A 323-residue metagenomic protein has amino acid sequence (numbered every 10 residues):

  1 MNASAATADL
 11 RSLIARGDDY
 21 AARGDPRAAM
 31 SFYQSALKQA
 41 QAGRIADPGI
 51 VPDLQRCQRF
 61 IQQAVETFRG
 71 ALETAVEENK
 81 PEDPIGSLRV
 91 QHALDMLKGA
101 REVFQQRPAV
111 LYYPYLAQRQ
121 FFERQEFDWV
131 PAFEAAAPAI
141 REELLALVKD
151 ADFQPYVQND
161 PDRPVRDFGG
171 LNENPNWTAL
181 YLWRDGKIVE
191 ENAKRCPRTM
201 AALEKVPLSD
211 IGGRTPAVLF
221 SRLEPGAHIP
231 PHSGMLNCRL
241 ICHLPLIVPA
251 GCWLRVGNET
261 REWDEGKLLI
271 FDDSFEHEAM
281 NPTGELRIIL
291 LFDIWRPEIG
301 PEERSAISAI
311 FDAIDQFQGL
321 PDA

Functional and structural regions predicted by a protein language model:
N2, A15-L219, L223-S233, P249-C252 (+1 more regions): Fe(II)/2-oxoglutarate oxygenase catalytic core
T7, R11-A15: TPR/TPR-like alpha-solenoid signature
P216, A227, C238-L240, F275: Short beta-strand or tight-loop elements that sit immediately N-terminal to catalytic metal-binding acidic residues
L219, H243, E278: Short, surface-exposed charged micro-motifs
I229-H232, W253-L254, F271, H277-T283: Short beta-strand His + acidic residue motifs that chelate non-heme Fe in jelly-roll/DSBH and cupin folds
L240-P245, I270, E285-G300: A short hydrophobic beta-strand segment most commonly corresponding to one strand of the jelly-roll/cupin
L246-E265: A short beta-strand-loop-beta hairpin characteristic of the jelly-roll/cupin
E262-E276: Conserved metal-binding segment of the jelly-roll/cupin
